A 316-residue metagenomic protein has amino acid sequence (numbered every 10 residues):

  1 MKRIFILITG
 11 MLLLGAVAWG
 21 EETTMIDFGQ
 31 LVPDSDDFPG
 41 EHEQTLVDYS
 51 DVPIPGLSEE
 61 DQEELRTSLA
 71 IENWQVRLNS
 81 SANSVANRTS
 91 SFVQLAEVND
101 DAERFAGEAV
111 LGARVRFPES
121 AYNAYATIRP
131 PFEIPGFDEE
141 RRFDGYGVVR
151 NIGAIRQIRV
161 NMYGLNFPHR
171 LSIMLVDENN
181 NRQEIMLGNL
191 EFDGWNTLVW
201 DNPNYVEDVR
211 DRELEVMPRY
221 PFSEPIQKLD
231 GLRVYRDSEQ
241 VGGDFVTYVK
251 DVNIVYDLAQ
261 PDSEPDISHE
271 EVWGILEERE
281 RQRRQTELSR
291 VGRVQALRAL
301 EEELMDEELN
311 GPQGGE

Functional and structural regions predicted by a protein language model:
K2, A16-G20: N-terminal export/targeting leaders of redox proteins
I4-L14: Sec-dependent N-terminal signal peptides
G20-E316: Beta-rich carbohydrate-recognition modules and glycan-binding surfaces
